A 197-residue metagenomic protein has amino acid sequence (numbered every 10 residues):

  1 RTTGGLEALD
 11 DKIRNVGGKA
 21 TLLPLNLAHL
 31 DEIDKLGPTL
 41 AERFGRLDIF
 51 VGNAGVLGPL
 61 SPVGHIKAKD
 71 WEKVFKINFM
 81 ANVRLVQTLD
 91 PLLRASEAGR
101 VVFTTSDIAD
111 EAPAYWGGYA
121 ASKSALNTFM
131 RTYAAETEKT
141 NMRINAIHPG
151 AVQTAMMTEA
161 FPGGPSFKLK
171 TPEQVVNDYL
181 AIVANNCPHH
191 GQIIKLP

Functional and structural regions predicted by a protein language model:
T3-G4, P24-K35, A68: The beta1-alpha1 cofactor-binding region of Rossmann-like NAD(H)/NADP(H)-dependent oxidoreductases
I13-H29: Rossmann-fold cofactor-recognition segment
N53-P59: Conserved NAD(P)H cofactor-binding loop of Rossmann-fold oxidoreductase domains
V56, R94, G99-A125, M130-K139 (+1 more regions): Catalytic loop of short-chain dehydrogenase/reductase
S61-V63, D70-E72: Substrate-binding pocket helix/loop in short-chain dehydrogenase/reductase
V86-Q87, R131: A short, exposed helix-loop element centered on a Lys and neighboring polar residues
K139, A146, T154, G163-P197: C-terminal helical subdomain
